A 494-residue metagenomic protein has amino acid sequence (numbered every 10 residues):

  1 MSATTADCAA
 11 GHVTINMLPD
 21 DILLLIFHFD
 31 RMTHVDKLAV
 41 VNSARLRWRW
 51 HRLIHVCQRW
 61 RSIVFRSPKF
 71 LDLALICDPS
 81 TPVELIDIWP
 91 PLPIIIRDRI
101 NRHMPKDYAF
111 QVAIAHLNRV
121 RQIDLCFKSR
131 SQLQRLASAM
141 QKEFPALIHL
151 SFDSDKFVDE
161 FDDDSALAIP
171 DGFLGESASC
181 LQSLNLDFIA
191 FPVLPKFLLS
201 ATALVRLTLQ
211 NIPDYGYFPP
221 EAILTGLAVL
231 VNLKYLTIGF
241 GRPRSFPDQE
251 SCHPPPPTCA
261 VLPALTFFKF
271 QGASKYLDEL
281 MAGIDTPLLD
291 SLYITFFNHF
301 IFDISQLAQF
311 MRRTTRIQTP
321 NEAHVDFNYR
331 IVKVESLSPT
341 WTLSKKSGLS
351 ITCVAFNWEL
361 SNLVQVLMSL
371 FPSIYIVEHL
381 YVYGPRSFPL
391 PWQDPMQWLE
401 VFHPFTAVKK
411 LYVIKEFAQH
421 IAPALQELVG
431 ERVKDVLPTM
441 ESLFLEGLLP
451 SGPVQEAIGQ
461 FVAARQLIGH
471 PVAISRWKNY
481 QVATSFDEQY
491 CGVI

Functional and structural regions predicted by a protein language model:
M1-I494: Leucine-rich repeat
